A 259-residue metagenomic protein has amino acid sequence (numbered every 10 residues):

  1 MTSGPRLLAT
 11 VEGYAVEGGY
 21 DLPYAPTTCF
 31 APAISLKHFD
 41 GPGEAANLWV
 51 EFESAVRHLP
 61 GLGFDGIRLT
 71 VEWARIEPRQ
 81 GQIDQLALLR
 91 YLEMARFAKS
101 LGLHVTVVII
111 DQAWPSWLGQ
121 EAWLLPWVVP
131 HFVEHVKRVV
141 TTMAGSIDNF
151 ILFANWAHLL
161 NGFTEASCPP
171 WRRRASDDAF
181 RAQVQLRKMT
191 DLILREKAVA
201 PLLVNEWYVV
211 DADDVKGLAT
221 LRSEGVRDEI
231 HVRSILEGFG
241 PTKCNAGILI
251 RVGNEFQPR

Functional and structural regions predicted by a protein language model:
M1-V50, V56, P60-L62, I76-R259: Non-catalytic scaffold segments within catalytic domains of secreted glycoside hydrolases
L69-R75: Oxyanion-hole/transition-state-stabilizing segment in secreted/luminal serine hydrolases and related acyltransferases
